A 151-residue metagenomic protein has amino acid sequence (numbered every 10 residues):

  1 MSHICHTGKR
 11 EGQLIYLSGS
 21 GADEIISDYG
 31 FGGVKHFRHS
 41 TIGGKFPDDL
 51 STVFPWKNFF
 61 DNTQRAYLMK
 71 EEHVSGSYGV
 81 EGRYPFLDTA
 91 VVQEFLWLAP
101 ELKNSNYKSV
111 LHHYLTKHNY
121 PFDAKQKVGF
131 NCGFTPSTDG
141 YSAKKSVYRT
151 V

Functional and structural regions predicted by a protein language model:
M1-E11, I15: Cysteine-dependent PTP/DSP-like catalytic domain, specifically the C-terminal lobe
Q13-S18, A22-F37, D61-T150: Mid-to-C-terminal catalytic subdomains of enzymes that bind/position adenosyl phosphate moieties or nucleic-acid
F37-N58: Conserved phosphoryl-transfer catalytic core
